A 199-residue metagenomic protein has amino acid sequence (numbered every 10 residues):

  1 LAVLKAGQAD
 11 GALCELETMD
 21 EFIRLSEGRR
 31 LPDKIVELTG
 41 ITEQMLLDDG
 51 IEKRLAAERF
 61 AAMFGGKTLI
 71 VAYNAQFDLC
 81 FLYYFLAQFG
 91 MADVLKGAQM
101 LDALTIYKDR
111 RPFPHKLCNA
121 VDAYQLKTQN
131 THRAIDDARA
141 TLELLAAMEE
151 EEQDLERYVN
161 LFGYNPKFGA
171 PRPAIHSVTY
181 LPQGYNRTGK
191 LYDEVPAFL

Functional and structural regions predicted by a protein language model:
L1-G97, P114-H132: Conserved non-catalytic scaffold segment of RNase H-like nuclease domains
R54, L104, A138-R139: Short secondary-structure boundary/hinge segments and terminal tails
D78, D102, D137: Acidic active-site catalytic centers that drive phospho-/nucleotidyl reactions and related ester hydrolyses
L86, R111, A146-E150: Hydrophobic/aromatic-lined pockets within catalytic cores
Q99-H115: Short alpha-helix plus adjacent loop in nuclease-associated cores
R133-A147: Acidic, divalent-metal-coordinating active-site segment for phosphoryl/phosphodiester hydrolysis, typified by short
L144-L199: Acidic two-metal-ion nuclease catalytic site recognized across multiple nuclease folds, prominently DnaQ/RNase D-T
